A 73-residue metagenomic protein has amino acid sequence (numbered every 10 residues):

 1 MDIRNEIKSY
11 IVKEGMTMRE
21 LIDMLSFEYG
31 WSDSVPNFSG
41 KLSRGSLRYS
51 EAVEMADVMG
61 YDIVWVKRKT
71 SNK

Functional and structural regions predicted by a protein language model:
M1-E20, M24, D62: A short, Lys/Arg-rich alpha-helix, primarily the initiator
M24, S39, K69: Residue-level "edge-of-site" marker
E28-L47: Recognition helix of helix-turn-helix/homeodomain-like DNA-binding domains that insert into the DNA major groove
Y49-V64: DNA major-groove recognition helix of helix-turn-helix/homeodomain DNA-binding modules
V66-K73: Short amphipathic recognition helices of helix-turn-helix/homeodomain-type DNA-binding modules
